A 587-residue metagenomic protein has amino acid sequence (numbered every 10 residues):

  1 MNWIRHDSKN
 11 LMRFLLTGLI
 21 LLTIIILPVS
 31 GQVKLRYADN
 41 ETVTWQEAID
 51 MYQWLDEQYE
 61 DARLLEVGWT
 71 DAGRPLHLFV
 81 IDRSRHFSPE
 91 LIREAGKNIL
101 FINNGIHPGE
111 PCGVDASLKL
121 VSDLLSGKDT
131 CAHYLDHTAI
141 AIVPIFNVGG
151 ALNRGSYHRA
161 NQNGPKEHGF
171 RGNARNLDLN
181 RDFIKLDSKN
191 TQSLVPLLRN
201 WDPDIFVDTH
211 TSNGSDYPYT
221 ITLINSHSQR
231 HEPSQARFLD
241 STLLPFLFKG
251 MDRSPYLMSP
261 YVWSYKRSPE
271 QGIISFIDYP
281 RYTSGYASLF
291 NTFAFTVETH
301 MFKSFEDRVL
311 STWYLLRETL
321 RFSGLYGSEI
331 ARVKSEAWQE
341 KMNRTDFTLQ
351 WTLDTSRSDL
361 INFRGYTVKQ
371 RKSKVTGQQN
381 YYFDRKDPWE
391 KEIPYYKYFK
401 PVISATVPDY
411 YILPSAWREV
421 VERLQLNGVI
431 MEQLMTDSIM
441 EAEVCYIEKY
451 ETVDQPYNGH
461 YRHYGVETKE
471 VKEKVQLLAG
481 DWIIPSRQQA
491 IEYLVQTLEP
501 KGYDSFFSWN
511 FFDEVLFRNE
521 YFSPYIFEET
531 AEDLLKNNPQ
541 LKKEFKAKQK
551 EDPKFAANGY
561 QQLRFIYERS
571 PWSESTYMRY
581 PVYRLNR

Functional and structural regions predicted by a protein language model:
M1-N2, L27: Short intrinsically disordered, low-complexity coil segments enriched in acidic
W3-D7, G31-R587: Structured catalytic-domain cores with a bias toward divalent-metal coordination
W3-G18: Bacterial N-terminal signal peptides that target proteins for export
S8, I24, P28-V29: N-terminal regions of proteins, emphasizing targeting and processing segments when present
L16-I26: Bacterial N-terminal signal peptides
